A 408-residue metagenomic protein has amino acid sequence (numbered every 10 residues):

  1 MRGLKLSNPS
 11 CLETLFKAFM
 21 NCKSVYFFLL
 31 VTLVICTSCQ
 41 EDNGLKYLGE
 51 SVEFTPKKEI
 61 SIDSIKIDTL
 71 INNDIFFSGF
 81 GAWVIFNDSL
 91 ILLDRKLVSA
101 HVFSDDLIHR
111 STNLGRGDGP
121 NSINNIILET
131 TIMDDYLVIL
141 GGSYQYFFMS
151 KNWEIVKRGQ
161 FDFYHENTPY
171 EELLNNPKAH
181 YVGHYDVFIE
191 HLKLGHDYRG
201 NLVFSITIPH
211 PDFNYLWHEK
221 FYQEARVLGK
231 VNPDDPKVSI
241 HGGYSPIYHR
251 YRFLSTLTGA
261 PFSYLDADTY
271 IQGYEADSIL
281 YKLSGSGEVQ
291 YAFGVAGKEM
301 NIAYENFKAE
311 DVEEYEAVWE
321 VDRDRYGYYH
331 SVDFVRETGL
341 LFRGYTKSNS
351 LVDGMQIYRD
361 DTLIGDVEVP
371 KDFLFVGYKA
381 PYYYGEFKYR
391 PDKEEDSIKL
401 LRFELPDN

Functional and structural regions predicted by a protein language model:
Y47-F77, E314-V321: A short helix->beta-strand "capping" segment at the edge of beta-propeller domains
K66-V98, Y329-V335, G339-G344: Beta-strand-rich domains and repeat architectures in extracellular enzymes and scaffolds, especially beta-propellers
F80-I85, L128-I132, G183-R199, T258-D266 (+2 more regions): Structural signature of eukaryotic scaffold interfaces centered on beta-propeller domains
H109-Y136, G141-S143, G159, F163-N167 (+1 more regions): Blade-loop segments of beta-propeller domains
F204-Q223, S348, Y389-L400: Short, conserved, GDST-rich strand-edge loop motifs in beta-rich repeat architectures
E219-D235, D353-T362, I398-P406: Beta-propeller blade signature
A296-K308, T362-A380: Conserved blade-ending motifs and adjacent loop-strand segments that build the rim/top face of beta-propeller domains
Y315-I357: Loop/turn-rich, solvent-exposed surfaces of beta-rich toroidal or solenoidal domains
